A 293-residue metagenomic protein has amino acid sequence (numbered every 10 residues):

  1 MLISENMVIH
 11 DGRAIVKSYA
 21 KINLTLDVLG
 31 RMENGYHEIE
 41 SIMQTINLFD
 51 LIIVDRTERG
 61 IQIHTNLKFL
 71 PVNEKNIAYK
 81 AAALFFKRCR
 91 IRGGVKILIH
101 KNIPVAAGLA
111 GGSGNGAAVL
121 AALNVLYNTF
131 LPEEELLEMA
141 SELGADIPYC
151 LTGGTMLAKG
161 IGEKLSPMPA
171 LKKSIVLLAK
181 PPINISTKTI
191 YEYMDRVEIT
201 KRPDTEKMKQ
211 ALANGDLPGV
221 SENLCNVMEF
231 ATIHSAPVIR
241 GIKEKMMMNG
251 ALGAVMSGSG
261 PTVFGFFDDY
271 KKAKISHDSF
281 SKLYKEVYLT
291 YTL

Functional and structural regions predicted by a protein language model:
L2-K17, N23-S41, T129-G253, F266-L293: ATP-dependent small-molecule kinase catalytic core of the GHMP/sugar-kinase superfamily and closely related
I9-R92, A106, Y288: N-terminal beta-alpha supersecondary unit
E40, V95-G108, G250-A254: Short pre-catalytic strand/loop immediately N-terminal to key active-site residues, enriched for Gly-Thr
E58-P71, V119, N214-L224: Short, basic/glycine-rich phosphate-binding loops at helix/coil junctions that contact nucleotide phosphates
A78, A107-E135, Y149: DPxDG-like acidic metal-binding loop motif
A83-K87, A121-V125, M156: Short glycine/serine- and small hydrophobic-enriched flexible loop segments
